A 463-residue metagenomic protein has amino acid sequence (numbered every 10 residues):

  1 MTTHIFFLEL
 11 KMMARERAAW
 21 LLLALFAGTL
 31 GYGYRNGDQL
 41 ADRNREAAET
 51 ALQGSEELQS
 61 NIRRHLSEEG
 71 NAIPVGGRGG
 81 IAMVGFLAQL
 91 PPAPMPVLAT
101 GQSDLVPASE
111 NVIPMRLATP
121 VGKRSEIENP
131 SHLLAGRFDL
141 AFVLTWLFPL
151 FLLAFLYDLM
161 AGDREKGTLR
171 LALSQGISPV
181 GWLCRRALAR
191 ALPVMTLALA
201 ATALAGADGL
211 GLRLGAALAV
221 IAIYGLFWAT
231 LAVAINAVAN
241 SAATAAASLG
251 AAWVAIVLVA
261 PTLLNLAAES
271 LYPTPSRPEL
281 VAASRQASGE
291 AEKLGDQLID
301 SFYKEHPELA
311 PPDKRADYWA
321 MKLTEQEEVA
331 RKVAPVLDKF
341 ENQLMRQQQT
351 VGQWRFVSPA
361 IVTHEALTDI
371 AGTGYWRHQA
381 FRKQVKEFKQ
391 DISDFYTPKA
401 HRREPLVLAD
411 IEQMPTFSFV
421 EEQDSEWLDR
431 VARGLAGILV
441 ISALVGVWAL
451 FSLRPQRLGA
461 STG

Functional and structural regions predicted by a protein language model:
M1-G136, A246, W253-G463: Transmembrane alpha-helical segments and their membrane-interface loop/helix boundaries that make up the transmembrane
H4-F6, L10, A14, A154-T196 (+1 more regions): Helix-loop-helix units of permease transmembrane domains in multi-pass membrane transporters, especially ABC
A18, L22, D139, L147-F148 (+3 more regions): Selective transmembrane-helix segments that form parts of the transport pathway or gating/packing helices in multipass
A135-G162, K166, V445: Long, hydrophobic alpha-helical segments
R137-A141, L150-A154, R185, L212-A217 (+1 more regions): Short alpha-helical transmembrane interface motifs in multi-pass membrane proteins
L152-L156, A200, T230-L231, A247 (+1 more regions): Hydrophobic/aromatic residues in alpha-helical transmembrane segments
A203-V220: Membrane-interfacial helix-loop-helix connectors in multipass membrane proteins
A217-A239, V445-G446: Hydrophobic alpha-helical transmembrane segments of polytopic membrane proteins
